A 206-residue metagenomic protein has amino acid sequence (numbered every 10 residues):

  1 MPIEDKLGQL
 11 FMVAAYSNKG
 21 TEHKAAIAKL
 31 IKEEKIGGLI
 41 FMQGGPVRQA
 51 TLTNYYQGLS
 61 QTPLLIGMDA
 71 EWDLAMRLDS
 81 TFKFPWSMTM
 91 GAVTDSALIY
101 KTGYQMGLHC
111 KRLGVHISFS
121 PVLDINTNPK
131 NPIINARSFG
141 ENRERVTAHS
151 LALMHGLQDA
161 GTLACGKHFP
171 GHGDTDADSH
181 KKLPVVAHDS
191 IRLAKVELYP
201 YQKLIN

Functional and structural regions predicted by a protein language model:
M1-H23, L153: Boundary/entry segment of secreted carbohydrate-active catalytic domains
D5, E34, N206: Structured loop/turn residues at beta-strand edges in well-structured enzyme cores
L7-G8, I36, S60-P63, D159-T162: Short coil/turn connectors at secondary-structure junctions
Y16-K24, A28-H149, H168, G173-D189: Enzymes and membrane/adaptor proteins characterized by extended Gly/Ser/Thr/Asp/Glu-rich, aromatic-dotted
H149-A152, G156: Metal-dependent enolase-superfamily TIM-barrel catalytic cores that perform enediolate-based chemistry
G156-G166, R192, V196-I205: Phosphate/pyrophosphate-binding betaalpha-module
